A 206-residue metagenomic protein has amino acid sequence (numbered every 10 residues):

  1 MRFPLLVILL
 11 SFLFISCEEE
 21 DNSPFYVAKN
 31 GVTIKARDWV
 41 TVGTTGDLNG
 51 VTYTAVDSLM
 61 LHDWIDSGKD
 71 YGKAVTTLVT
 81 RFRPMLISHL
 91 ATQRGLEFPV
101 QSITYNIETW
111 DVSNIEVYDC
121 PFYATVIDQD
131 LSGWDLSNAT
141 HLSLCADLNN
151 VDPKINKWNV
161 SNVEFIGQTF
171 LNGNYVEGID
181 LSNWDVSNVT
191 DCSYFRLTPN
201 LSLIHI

Functional and structural regions predicted by a protein language model:
P4-L13: Sec-dependent N-terminal signal peptides
E18-I204: Negatively charged
